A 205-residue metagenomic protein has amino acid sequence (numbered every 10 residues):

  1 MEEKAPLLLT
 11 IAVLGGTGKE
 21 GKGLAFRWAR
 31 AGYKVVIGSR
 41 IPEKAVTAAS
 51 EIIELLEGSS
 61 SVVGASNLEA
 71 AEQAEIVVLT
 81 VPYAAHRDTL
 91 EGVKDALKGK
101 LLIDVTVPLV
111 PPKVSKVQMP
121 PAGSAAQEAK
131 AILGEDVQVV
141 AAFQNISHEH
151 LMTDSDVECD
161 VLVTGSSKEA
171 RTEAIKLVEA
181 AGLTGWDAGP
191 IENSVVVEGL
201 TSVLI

Functional and structural regions predicted by a protein language model:
E2-E54: NAD(P)+-binding Rossmann beta1-loop-alpha1 motif at the extreme N-terminus of oxidoreductases
L7-T10, G99, E158: Phosphate-coordination loops involved in phosphoryl transfer and adenosine-cofactor binding
S50, E91, Q127, A131: Active-site phosphate/pyrophosphate- and oxyanion-stabilizing loops and adjacent acidic/basic residues in soluble
L56-S61, S66-L101, V105-K113: Rossmann-like NAD(P)-binding element
P82-A85, N145-I146, S167-K168: Short beta->alpha connector loops
T106-T153: Rossmann-fold NAD(P)-binding glycine/threonine-rich loop
I132-A142, D156-S194, E198-V203: Internal alpha-helical scaffold of NAD(P)-dependent oxidoreductase catalytic cores
